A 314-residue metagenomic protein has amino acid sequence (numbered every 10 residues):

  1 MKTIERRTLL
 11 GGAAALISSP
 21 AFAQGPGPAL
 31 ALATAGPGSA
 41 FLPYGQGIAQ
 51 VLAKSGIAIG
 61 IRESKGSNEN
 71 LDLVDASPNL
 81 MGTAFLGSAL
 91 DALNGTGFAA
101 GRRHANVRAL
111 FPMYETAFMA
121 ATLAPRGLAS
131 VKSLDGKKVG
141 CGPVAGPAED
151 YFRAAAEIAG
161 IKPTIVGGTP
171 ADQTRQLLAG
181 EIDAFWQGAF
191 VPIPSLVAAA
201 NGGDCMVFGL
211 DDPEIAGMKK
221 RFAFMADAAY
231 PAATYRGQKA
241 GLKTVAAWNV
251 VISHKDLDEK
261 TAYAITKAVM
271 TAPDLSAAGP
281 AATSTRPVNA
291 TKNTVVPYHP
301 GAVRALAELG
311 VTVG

Functional and structural regions predicted by a protein language model:
M1-I17: N-terminal secretory signal peptides and thylakoid transit peptides that target proteins across membranes
A21-A23: Boundary at the C-terminal end of the N-terminal hydrophobic targeting segment
G27-G60, T116-A179, V288-G301: Bilobed "Venus flytrap"/periplasmic-binding protein-like clamshell domains and structurally analogous long
L30, D172, A179-E181, A189-V207 (+3 more regions): An extracytoplasmic/periplasmic, membrane-proximal ligand-sensing/linker region
A40-D75, M81, Q238-K239: Extracytoplasmic small-molecule ligand-binding "clamshell" domains of the periplasmic binding protein/Venus flytrap
M81-Y114, I193: Acidic, polar ligand-binding/catalytic clefts
L86-S88, T96-F98, I161-I252: Pocket-lining segment of extracytoplasmic ligand-binding domains
C141-A154, A223-T294: Ligand-binding clefts/hinges and TM-proximal coupling segments of bilobed small-molecule sensing domains
